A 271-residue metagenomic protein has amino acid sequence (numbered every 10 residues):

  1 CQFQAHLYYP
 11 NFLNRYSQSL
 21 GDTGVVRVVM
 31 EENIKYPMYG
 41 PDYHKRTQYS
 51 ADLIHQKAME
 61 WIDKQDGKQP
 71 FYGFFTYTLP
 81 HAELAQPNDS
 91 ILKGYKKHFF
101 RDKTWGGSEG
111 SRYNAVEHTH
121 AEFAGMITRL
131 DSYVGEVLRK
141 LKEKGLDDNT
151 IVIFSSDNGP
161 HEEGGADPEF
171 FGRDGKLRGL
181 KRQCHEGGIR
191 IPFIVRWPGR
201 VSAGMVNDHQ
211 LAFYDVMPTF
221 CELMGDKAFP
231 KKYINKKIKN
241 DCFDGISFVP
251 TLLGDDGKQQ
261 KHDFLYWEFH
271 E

Functional and structural regions predicted by a protein language model:
C1-Q2, V152, F248, Y266: N-terminal sensory regulatory modules of PAS/LOV and PAS-like folds
Q2-M217, C221-C242: Active-site-proximal cap/lid insertion segments
A212-G225, I238, C242-T251, D255-K258 (+1 more regions): Glycine-rich, aromatic-lined ligand/substrate-binding cores of catalytic and carbohydrate-binding domains
